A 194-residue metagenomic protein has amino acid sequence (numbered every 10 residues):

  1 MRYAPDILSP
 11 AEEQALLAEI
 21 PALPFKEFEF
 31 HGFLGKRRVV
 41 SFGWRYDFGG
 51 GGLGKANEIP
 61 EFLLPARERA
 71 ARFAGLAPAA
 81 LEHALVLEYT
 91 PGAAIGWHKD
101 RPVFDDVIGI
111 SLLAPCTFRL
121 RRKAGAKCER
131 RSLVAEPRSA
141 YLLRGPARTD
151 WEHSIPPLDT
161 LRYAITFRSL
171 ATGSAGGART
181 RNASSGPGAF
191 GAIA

Functional and structural regions predicted by a protein language model:
M1-A194: Non-heme Fe(II) oxygenase metal-center motifs and adjacent flexible, charged/small-residue loops
